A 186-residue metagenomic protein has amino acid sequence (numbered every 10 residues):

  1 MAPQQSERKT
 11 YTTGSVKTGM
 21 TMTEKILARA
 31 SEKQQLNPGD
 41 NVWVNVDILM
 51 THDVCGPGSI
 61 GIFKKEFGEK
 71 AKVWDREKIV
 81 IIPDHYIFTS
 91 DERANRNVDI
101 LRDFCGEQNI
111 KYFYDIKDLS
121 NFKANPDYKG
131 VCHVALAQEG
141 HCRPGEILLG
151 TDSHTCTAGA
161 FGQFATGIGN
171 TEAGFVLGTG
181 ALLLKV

Functional and structural regions predicted by a protein language model:
M1-V186: Fe-S-dependent hydro-lyases/dehydratases of central metabolism
